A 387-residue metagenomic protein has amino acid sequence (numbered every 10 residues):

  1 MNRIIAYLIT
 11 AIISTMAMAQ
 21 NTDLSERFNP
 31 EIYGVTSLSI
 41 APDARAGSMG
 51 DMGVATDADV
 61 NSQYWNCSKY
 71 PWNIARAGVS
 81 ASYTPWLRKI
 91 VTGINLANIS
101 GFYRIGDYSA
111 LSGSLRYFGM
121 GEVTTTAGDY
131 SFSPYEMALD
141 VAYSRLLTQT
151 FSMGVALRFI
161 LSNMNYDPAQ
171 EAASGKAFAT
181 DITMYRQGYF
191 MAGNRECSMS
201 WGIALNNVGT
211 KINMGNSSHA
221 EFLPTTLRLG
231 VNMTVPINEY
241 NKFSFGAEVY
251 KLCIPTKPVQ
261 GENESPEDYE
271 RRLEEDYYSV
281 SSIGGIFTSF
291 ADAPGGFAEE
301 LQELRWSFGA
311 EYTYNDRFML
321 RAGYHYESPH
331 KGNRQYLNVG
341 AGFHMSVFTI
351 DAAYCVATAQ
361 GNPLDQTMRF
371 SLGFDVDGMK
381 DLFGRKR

Functional and structural regions predicted by a protein language model:
M1-D23, K251: Bacterial Sec-dependent N-terminal signal peptides
Q20-R387: Subset of outer-membrane beta-barrel
